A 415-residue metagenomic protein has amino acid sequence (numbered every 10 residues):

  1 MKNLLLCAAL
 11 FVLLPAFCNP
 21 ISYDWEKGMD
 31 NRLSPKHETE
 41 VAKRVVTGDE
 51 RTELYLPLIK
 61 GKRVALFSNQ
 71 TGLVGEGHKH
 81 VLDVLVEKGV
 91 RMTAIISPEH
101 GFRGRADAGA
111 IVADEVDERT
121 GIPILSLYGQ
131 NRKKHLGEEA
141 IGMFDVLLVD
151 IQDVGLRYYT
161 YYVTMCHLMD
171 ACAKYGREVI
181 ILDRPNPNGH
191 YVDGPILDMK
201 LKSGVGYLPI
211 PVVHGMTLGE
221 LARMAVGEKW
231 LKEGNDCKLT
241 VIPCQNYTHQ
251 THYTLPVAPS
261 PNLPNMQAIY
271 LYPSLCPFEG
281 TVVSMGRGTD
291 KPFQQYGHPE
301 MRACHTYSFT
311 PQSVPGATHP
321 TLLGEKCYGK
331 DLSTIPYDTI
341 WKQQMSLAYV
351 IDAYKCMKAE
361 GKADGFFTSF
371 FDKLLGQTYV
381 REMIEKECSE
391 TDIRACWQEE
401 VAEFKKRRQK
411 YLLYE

Functional and structural regions predicted by a protein language model:
M1-E38: Bacterial Sec-dependent N-terminal signal peptides
R91-E99, L182: Short internal beta-strands
G104-G109, I180-K202: Glycine-rich, charge-decorated loop segments at or immediately adjacent to ligand/cofactor-binding or catalytic sites
A113-F144, L156: Glycine-rich oxoanion-binding loops at beta->alpha junctions
D153-M165: Glycine/threonine-rich flexible loop motifs
K202-P273: Conserved anion/nucleotide-ligand pocket segment
Q245-E325: Glycine-rich, aromatic-lined ligand/substrate-binding cores of catalytic and carbohydrate-binding domains
P292, Y296-Q398: Conserved functional hotspot residues or short segments at active or partner-binding sites across diverse domains
